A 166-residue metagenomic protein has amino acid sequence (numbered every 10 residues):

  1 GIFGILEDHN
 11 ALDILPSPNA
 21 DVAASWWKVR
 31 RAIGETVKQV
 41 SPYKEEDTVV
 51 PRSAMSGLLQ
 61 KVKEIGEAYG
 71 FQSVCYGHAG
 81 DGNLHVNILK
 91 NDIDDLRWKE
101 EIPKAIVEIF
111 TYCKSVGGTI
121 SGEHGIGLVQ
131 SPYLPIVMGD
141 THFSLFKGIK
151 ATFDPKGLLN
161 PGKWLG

Functional and structural regions predicted by a protein language model:
G1-A105, Y112, V116: C-terminal substrate-recognition/cap domain of FAD-linked oxidoreductases
L15-V29, S121-I136, L165: Short proline/glycine- and acidic-rich turn/helix-capping motifs at secondary-structure junctions
E46, L84-I88, H124, Q130 (+1 more regions): A structural signal for short, well-ordered beta-strand segments
T48, G77, S121-G122, A151 (+1 more regions): Short conserved micro-motifs on helix faces and helix-strand junctions that flank and scaffold key functional residues
R97-E101, A105, I126, L134-V137 (+1 more regions): Short amphipathic alpha-helical interaction segments
V107-I109, G148-I149: Alpha-helix-loop-beta-strand connector modules within alpha/beta enzyme cores
K114-I126, P155-L159: Alpha-helix capping/hinge segments and adjacent helical runs
S131-G166: Activity-critical C-terminal alpha-helical subdomain
